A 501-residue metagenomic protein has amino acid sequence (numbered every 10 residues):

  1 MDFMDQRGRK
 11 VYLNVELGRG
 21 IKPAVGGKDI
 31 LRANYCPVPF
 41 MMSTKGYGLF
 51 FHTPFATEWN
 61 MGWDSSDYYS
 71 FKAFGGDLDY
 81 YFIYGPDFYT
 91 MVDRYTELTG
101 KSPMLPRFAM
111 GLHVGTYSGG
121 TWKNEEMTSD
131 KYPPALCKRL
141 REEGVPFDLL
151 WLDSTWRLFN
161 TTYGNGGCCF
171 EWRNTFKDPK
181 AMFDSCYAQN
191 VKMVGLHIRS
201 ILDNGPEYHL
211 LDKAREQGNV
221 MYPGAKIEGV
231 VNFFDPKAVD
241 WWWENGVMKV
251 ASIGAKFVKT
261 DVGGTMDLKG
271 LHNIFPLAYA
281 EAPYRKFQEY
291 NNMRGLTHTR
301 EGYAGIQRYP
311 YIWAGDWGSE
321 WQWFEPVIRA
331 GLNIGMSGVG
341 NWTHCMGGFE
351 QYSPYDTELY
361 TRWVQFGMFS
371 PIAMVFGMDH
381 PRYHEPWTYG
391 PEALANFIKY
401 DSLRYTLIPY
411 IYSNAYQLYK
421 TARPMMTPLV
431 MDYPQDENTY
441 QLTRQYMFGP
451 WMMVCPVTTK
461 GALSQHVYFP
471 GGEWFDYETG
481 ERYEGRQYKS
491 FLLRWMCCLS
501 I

Functional and structural regions predicted by a protein language model:
M1-A109, H113-G120, E125-K131, C137-E142 (+1 more regions): Catalytic and substrate-binding clefts that recognize carbohydrates or anionic sugar/phosphate headgroups
M41-M42, G48-F51, G111-H113, D148-L152 (+7 more regions): Structural recognition of the beta-strand scaffold that forms the well-ordered cores of secreted hydrolase catalytic
A56-W59, F88-Y89, Y117-K123, W156-T162 (+12 more regions): Flexible loop/turn segments at secondary-structure boundaries
S102-L105, R141-L149, F176-V194, M248-F257 (+9 more regions): Secondary-structure transition/capping motifs at alpha-helix termini and the adjoining loop/turn into the next element
P106-G270, Q307: Aromatic-lined carbohydrate-binding/catalytic grooves of carbohydrate-active enzymes
M110-G119, L150-S154, V191-G205, K259-D267 (+2 more regions): Aromatic-lined carbohydrate-recognition surfaces of secreted/lumenal glycan-active proteins
V220-A255, K259, E289-G318, V375-N396: Alpha-amylase-like alpha-glycosidases and glucanotransferases acting on alpha-linked glucans and related
Y284-K286, R294-G295, A304-I312, P326 (+2 more regions): Catalytic core of carbohydrate-active enzymes
